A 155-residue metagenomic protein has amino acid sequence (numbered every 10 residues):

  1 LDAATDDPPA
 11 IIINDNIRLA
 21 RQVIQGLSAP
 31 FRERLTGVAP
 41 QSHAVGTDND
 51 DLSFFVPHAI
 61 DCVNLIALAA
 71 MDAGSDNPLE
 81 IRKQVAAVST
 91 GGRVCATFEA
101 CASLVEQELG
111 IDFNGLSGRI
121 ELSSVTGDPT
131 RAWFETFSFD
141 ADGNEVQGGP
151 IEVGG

Functional and structural regions predicted by a protein language model:
L1-G155: Extracytosolic ligand-binding ectodomains
